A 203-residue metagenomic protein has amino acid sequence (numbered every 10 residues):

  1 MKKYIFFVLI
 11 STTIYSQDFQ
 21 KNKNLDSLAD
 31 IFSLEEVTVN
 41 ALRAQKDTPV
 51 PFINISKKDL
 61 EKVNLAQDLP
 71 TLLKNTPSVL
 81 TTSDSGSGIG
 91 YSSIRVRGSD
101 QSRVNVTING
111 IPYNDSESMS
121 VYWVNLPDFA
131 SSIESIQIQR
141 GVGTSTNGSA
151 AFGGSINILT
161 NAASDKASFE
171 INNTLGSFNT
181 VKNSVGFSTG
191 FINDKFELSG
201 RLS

Functional and structural regions predicted by a protein language model:
M1-N22, L34: Bacterial Sec-dependent N-terminal signal peptides
D18-K62, Q101: Short, acidic, small-residue-rich periplasmic hinge/interaction motif at the N-terminus of Gram-negative outer-membrane
D68, Y91, I133, A151-G153 (+2 more regions): Transmembrane beta-barrel architecture of outer-membrane proteins
P70, K74-P112, E134: Extracytoplasmic beta-strand/coil segments of soluble accessory domains associated with Gram-negative outer-membrane
R95, P112-R140, L159: Short acidic/polar hinge/loop motifs at secondary-structure boundaries that mediate gating or recognition
Q101, F191-D194: Outer-membrane beta-barrel channels and translocator barrels
N105, S168-E170, K195-S199: Membrane-spanning beta-strand positions in outer-membrane beta-barrel proteins
G143-S145, S155, T160-T189, L202: Short strand-turn segments of transmembrane beta-barrel domains in outer membranes, especially the first one or two
